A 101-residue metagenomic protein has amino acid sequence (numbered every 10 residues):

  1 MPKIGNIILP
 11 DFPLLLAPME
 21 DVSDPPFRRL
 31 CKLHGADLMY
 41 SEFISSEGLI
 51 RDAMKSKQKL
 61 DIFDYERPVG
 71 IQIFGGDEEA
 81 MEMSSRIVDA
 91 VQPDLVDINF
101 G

Functional and structural regions predicted by a protein language model:
M1-G5, M19-D94: Glycine-rich, positively charged N-terminal anion/phosphate-binding segment
M1-P2, P10-L14: Extreme N-terminal starter segment of soluble prokaryotic enzymes
P93-G101: Short, flexible active-site-proximal loops enriched in glycine and acidic residues
